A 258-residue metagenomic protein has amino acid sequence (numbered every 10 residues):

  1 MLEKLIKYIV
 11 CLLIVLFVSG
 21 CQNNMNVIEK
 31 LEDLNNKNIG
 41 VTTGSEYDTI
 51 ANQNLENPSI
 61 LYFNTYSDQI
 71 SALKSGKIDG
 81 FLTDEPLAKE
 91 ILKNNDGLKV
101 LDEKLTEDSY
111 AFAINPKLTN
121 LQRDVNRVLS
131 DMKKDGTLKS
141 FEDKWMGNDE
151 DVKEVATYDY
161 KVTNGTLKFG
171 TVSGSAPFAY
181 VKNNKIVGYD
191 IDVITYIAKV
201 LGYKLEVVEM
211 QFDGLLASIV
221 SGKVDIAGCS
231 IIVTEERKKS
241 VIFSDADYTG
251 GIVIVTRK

Functional and structural regions predicted by a protein language model:
L2-L13, F17-D33, N38, K133-E206: N-terminal hydrophobic or amphipathic helices and topogenic motifs
Q22, S45, K89, T106-V152 (+2 more regions): Extended ligand-binding regions for polar small-molecule ligands
N23-D33, N94-E107, P116, K199 (+1 more regions): Acidic, polar ligand-binding/catalytic clefts
N24-G97, L118, I231, D245 (+1 more regions): Pocket-lining segment of extracytoplasmic ligand-binding domains
I28-L31, Y47-D48, N52, S67-I70 (+12 more regions): Extracytoplasmic/secreted envelope proteins and their assembly/folding machinery, especially bacterial periplasmic
N38, D79-G80, K99, A111 (+2 more regions): Short, Asp-centered acidic motifs that coordinate Mg2+ and/or phosphate in catalytic or ligand-binding sites
N54, S59-Y62, S71, D124 (+2 more regions): Extracytoplasmic small-molecule ligand-binding "clamshell" domains of the periplasmic binding protein/Venus flytrap
E85, K89-N126, A156, Y160-V162 (+2 more regions): Periplasmic-binding protein-like
